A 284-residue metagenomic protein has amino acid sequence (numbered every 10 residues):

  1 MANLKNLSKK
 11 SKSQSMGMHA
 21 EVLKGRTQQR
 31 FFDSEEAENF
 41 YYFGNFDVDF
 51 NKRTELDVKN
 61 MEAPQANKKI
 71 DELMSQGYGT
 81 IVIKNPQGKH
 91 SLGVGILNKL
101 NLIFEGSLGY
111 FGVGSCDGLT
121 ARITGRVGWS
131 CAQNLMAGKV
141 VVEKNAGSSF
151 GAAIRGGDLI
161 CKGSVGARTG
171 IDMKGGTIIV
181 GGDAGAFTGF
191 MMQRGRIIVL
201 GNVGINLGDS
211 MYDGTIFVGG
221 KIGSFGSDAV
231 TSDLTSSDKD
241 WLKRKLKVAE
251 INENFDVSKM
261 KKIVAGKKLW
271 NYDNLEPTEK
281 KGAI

Functional and structural regions predicted by a protein language model:
M1-N85, S91-L92, Q193-L200, G204-I284: Intrinsically disordered, low-complexity terminal regions
I70-T80, S91-L100, F111-L119, S130-A137 (+3 more regions): Beta-strand repeat architectures
K84-P86, G95, E105-S107, G114-S115 (+11 more regions): Feature marks extracellular polysaccharide-active and adherence modules
N98-S107, L119-T120, G138, G157-D158 (+3 more regions): Extracellular/lumenal glycan-associated surfaces
A146, V165, A184: Acidic, glycine-rich active-site loops and adjacent beta-strand->loop/helix elements that engage anionic groups
A167, M173-D183, R194: Glycine- and acidic-residue-rich phosphate-binding/metal-coordinating active-site segment common to enzymes that handle
